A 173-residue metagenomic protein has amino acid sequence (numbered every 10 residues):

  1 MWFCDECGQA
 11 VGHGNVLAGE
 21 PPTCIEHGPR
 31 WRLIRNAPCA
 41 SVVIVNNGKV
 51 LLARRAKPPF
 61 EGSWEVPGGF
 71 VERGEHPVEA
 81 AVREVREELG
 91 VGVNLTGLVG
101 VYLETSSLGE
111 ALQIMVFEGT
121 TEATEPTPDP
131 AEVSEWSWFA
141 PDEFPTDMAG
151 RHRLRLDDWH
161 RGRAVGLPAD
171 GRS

Functional and structural regions predicted by a protein language model:
M1-S41: Acidic, metal-coordinating catalytic segment for phosphate/diphosphate chemistry, firing primarily on the Nudix
G14-N15, G92-G100: A short coil-to-beta-strand element that immediately follows conserved catalytic motifs
P38-A40, G48, Q113-M115, S134: Change "...and in nucleic-acid phosphodiester-cleaving endonucleases..." to "...and in nucleic-acid processing enzymes
I44, V116-T120, S137-A140: Short, well-ordered beta-strand micro-motif
V45-E87: Conserved Nudix-box catalytic region and its N-terminal flanking loop in Nudix hydrolases and closely related
Y102-E125: Active-site-adjacent beta-strand/loop module that shapes the phosphate/pyrophosphate-binding cleft
P128-H160: NUDIX/MutT-family hydrolases
D158-S173: Charged phosphate-binding loop/patch that engages nucleotide di/tri-phosphates or the phosphate backbone of nucleic
